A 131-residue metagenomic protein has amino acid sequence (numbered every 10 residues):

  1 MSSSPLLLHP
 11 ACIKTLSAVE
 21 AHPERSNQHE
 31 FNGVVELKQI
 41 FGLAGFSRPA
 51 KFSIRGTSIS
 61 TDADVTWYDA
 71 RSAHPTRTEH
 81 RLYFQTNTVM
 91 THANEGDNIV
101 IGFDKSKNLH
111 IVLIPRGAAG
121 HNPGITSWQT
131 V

Functional and structural regions predicted by a protein language model:
M1-V131: Intrinsically disordered, charged low-complexity linkers and terminal tails that flank or connect structured domains
